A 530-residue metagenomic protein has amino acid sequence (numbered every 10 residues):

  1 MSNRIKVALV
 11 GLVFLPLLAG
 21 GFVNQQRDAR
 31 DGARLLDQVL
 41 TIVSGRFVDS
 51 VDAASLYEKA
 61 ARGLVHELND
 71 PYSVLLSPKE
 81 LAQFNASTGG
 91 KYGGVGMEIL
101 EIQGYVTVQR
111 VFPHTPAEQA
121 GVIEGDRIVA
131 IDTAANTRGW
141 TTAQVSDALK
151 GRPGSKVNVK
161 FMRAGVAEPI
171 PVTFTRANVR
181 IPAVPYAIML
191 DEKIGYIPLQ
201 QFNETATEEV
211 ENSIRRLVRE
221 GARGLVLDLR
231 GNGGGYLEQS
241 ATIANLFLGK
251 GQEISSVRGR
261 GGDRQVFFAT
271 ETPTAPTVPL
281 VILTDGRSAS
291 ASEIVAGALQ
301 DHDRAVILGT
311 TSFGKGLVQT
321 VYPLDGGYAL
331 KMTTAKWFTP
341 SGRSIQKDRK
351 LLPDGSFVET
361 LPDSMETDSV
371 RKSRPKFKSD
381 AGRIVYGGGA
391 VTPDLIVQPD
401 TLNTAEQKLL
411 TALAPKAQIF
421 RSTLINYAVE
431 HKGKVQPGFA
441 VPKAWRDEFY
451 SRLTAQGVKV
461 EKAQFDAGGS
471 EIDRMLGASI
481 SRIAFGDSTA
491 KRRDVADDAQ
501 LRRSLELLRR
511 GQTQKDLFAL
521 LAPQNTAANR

Functional and structural regions predicted by a protein language model:
M1-K6, R530: Positively charged n-region of N-terminal signal peptides that target proteins for export
N3-R4, G21-G32, L40, S44 (+5 more regions): Cleft-lining beta-strand/loop regions that shape enzyme active-site pockets
K6-G21: Hydrophobic membrane-insertion alpha-helices, especially the h-region of bacterial N-terminal signal peptides
F47-Q109, G154-Y186, V495-L505, G511-P523: Extended, small/polar residue-biased N-terminal targeting/export presequences and adjacent propeptide/linker tracts
I128-V129, V157, I345, V385: Generic structural signal for buried aliphatic residues
I131-D132, M162, D348, G388: Residue-level recognition of conserved beta-strand edge/terminus positions
A291, D303-R304, T310, G314-P375: Polar, glycine-rich mid-to-C-terminal structural blocks that act as macromolecule-binding/assembly scaffolds
S344-I345, R349-R530: Conserved functional hotspot residues or short segments at active or partner-binding sites across diverse domains
